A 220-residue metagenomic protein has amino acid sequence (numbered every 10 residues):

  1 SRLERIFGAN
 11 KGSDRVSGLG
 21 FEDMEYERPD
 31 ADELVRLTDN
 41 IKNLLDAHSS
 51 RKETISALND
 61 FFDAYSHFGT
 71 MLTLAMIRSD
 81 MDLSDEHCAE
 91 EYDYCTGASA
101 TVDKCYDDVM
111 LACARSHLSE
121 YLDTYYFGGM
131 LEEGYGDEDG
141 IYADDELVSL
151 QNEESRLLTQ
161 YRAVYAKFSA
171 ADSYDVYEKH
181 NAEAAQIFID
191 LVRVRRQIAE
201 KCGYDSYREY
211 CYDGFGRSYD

Functional and structural regions predicted by a protein language model:
S1-D220: A well-structured
